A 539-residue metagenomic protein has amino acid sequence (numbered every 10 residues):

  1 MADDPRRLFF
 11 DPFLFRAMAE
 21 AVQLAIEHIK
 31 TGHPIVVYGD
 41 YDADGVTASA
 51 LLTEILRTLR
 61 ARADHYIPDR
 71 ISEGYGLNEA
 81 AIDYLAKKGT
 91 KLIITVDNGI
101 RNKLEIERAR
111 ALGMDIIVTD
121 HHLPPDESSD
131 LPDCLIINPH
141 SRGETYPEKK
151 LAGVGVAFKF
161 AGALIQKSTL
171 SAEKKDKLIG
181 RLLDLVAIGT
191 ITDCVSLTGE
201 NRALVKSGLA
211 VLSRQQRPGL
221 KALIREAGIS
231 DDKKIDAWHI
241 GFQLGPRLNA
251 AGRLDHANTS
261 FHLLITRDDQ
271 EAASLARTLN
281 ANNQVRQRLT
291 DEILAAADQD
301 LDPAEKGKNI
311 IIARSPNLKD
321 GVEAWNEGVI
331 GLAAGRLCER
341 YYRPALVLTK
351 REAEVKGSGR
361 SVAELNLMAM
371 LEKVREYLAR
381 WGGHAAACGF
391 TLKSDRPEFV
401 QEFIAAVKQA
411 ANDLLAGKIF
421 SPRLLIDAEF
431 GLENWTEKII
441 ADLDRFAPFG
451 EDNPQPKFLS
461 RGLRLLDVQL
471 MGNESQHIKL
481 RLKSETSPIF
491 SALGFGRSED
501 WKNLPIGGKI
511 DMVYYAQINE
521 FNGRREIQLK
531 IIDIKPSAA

Functional and structural regions predicted by a protein language model:
M1-L92, L112-G113, P132, Q166-E398 (+3 more regions): Hydrophobic helix-and-loop "lid/oligomerization" segment in the mid-to-C-terminal part of catalytic domains
L24-E27, D126-N138, L482-S487: Acidic-glycine-rich active-site phosphate/pyrophosphate-binding loop
K30-H33, E271-R277, N282-E323, K373-A539: Mid-to-C-terminal polyanion-binding domains and interfaces
V46-T47, L104, E127, G199 (+8 more regions): Short helix/loop capping segments that flank catalytic or ligand/cofactor-binding pockets
D69, N138-H140, T349, K535: Residues at the C-termini of beta-strands that transition into short coil/loop
D83-V154, F158-S171: Active-site cavity-forming subdomains of large catalytic enzyme subunits
I106-E107, T145-E148, D231-D232, G335-R336 (+2 more regions): A generic local secondary-structure boundary/capping motif
E148-A152, V362, K502: Short alpha-helix boundary/capping segments
